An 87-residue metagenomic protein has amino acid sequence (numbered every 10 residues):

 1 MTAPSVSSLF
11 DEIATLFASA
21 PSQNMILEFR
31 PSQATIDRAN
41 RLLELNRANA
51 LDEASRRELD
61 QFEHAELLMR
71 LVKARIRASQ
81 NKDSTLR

Functional and structural regions predicted by a protein language model:
M1-R87: Extended, charge-rich alpha-helical interface modules
